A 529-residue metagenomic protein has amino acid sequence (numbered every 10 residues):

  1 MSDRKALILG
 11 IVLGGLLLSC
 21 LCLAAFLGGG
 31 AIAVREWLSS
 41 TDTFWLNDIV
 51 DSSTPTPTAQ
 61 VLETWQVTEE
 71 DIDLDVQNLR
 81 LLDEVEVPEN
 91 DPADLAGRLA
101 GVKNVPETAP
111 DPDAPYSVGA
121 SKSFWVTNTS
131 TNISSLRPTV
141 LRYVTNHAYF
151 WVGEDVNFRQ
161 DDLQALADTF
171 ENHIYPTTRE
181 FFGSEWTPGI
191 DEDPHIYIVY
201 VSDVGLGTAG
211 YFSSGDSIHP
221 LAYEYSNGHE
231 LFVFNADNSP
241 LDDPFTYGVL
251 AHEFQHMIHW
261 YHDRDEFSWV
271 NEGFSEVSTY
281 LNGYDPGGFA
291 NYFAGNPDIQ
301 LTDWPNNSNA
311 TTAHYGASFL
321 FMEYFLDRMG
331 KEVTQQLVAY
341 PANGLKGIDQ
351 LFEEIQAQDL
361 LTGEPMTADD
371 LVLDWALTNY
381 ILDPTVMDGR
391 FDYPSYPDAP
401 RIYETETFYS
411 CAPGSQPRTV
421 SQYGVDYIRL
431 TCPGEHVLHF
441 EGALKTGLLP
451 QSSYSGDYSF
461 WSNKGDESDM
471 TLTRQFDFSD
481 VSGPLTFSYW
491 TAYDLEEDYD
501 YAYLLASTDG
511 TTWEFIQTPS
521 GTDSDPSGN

Functional and structural regions predicted by a protein language model:
K5-R35: Membrane-embedded alpha-helical segments of small multi-pass membrane proteins
C20-C22, E36-T64: Ser/Thr-rich, Proline-interspersed low-complexity disordered segments
G28-W37, G344-L472, W490, D498-Y499 (+1 more regions): Beta/coil-rich, acidic/histidine-enriched accessory regions frequently appended to metallopeptidases
D51-S130: Extreme N-terminal leader/anchor segments
V144-V270, F274, N282-W304: Juxtacatalytic substrate-recognition/specificity segment
G215, L221-N227, P244, G248-V249 (+3 more regions): Acidic/His/Gly-enriched intrinsically disordered linker/tail segments that often contain short helix/coil "MoRF-like"
D327, D477-S479, W490-E496: Solvent-exposed strand-to-loop "edge" motifs in beta-rich extracellular domains
L505-N529: Exoplasmic/lumenal beta-rich domain surfaces
